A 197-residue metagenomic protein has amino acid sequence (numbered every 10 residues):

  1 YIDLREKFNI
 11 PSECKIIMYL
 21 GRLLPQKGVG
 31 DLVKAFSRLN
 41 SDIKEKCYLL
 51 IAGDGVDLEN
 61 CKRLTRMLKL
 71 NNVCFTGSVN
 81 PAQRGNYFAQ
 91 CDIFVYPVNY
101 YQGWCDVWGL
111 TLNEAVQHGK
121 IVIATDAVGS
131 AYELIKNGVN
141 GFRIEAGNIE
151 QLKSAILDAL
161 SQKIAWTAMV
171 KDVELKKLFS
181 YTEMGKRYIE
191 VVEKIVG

Functional and structural regions predicted by a protein language model:
Y1-I10: A short helix/loop element that forms part of the nucleotide-sugar donor recognition site in Leloir-type
P11-K27, V33-F36, L50: Conserved donor-binding/catalytic core segment of Leloir-type glycosyltransferases
E59, N80-C91, Q117, K136: Short acidic alpha-helix that forms the nucleotide-activated donor recognition element in Leloir-type transferases
E59-Q83: Nucleotide-activated donor-binding/catalytic signature segment of Leloir-type glycosyltransferases, i.e., the conserved
A89-V107, K120: Acidic donor-binding loop of glycosyltransferase active sites
L112, V116-Q117, I121-T125: Short hydrophobic beta-strand element within catalytic cores of glycosyltransferases and related nucleotide-activated
K136-G138, F142-I149, L157-I164: Conserved acidic donor-binding segment of nucleotide-sugar-dependent glycosyltransferases
A146, Q151, I164-K194: A charged, aromatic-enriched C-terminal amphipathic alpha-helix characteristic of glycosyltransferases across folds
